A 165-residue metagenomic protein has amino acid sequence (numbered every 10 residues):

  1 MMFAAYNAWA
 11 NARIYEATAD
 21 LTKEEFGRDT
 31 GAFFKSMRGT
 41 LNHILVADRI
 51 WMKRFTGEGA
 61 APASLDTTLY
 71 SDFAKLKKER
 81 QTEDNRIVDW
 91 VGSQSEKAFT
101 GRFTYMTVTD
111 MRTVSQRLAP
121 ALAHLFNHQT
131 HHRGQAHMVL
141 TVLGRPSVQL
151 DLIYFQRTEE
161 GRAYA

Functional and structural regions predicted by a protein language model:
M1-A4, A8, A74-Q81, A119: Non-membrane alpha-helical structural segments and their capping/turn regions in soluble enzymes
A4-D66, V108-A165: Short, contiguous alpha-helical
G59-G101: Helix-adjacent hinge/juxtasegments
G101-T107: SAM-dependent methyltransferase
